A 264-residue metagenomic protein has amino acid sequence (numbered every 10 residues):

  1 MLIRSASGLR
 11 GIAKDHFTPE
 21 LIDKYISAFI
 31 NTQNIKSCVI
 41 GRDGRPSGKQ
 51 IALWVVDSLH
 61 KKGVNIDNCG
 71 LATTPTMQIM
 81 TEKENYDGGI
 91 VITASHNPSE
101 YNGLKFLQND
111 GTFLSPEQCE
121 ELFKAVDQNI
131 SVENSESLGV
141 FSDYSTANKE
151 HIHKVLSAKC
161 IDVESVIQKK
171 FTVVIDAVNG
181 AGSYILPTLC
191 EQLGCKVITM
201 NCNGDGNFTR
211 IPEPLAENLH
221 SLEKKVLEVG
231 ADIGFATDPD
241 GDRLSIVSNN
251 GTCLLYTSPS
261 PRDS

Functional and structural regions predicted by a protein language model:
M1-K62, F141-F171: An N-terminal, well-structured beta->alpha segment
R4, V173, I233-T237: Residue-level marker for buried hydrophobic side chains located in beta-strands that build the well-ordered beta-sheet
I12, N102-V229: Gly/Ser/Thr-enriched, mixed-charge loops and adjacent short helices that form phosphate/oxyanion-binding elements
F17, P46, A177, T209-P214 (+1 more regions): Alpha-helix capping and helix-loop boundary segments enriched in small/acidic/polar residues
S27, C38-Y101, T188-V247: N-terminal small/polar loop signature for handling phosphorylated ligands or for N-terminal nucleophile
F106-N109, S245-N249: Short beta-strand-to-turn element immediately C-terminal to the catalytic PLP-Schiff-base lysine in fold type I
S131-E133, C253, S264: Anion-binding alpha/beta catalytic cores of soluble intermediary-metabolism enzymes, centered on
Y256-P261: Conserved small/polar residues in nucleotide/adenosyl-binding loops
